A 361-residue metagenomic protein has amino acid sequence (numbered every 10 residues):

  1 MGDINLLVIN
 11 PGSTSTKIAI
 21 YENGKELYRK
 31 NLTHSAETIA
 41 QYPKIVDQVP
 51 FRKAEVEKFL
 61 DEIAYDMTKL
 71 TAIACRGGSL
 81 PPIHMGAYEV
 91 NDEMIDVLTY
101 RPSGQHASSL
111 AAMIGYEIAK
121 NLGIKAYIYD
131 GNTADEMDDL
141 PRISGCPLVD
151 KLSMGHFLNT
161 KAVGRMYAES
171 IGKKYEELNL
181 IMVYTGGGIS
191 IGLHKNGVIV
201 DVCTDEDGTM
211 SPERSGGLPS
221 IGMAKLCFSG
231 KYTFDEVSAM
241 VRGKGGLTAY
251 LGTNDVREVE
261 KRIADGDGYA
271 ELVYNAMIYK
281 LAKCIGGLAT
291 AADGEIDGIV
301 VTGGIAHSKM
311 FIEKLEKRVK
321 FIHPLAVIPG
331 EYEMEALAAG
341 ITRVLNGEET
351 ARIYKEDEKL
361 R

Functional and structural regions predicted by a protein language model:
L6-D47, D205: Short glycine-rich, Thr/Ser-proximal phosphate-binding strand/loop in the N-terminal lobe of ATP-dependent enzymes
K30-T68, M94, L98-S103: N-terminal phosphate-binding loop and adjacent alpha-helix
K58-T71, S170-K174, I285-D297: Phosphate/pyrophosphate-binding loops at sites that engage ATP/ADP/AMP, CoA/4′-phosphopantetheine, polyphosphate
L60-A107, K125, T133-G145: Short beta-strand-loop/turn "lid" adjacent to the catalytic site in phosphate-handling enzymes
L110-E117, I143, L148-N179, G187 (+2 more regions): Glycine-rich phosphate-binding loop plus the immediately following alpha-helix
A239-G294: Adenine-nucleotide phosphate-binding core of ATP-dependent small-molecule kinases
I296-L315: Glycine-rich phosphate-binding loops at beta-strand->alpha-helix junctions
A306-H307, A326-R361: Glycine-rich phosphate-binding/hydrolytic loop that grips phosphoryl groups
